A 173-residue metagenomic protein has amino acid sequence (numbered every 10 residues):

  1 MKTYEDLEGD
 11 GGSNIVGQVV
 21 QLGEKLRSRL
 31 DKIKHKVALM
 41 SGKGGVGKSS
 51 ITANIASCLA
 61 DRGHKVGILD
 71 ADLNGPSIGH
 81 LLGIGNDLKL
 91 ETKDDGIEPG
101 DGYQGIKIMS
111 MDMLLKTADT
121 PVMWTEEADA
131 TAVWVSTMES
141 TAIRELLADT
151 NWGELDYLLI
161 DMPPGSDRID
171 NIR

Functional and structural regions predicted by a protein language model:
M1-V46, N86-D87: Extreme N-terminal, non-catalytic leader segments that precede Walker-type/kinase nucleotide-binding cores
G17-G23, K89-K93, S140-I143, P163-G165: Short gly/ser/thr-rich secondary-structure transition/capping motifs
I33, G44, D70, I78 (+3 more regions): Residue-level signature of catalytic and energy-coupling elements of molecular machines, predominantly ATP/GTP-dependent
H35-L73: Walker A/P-loop phosphate-binding motif and the immediately C-terminal alpha-helix
K36, M40, R62, H80-G85 (+2 more regions): Conserved, well-folded catalytic cores of nucleic-acid-processing and energy-transducing macromolecular machines
K48-N54, G75-G79, M162-N171: Short glycine/serine/threonine-rich phosphate/pyrophosphate-binding segments that cradle anionic phosphate groups
K65-V66, A71-P121: Phosphate-binding loop that captures ATP/GTP phosphates
L115-R173: Phosphate-binding/switch loop-helix module in NTP-utilizing enzymes
